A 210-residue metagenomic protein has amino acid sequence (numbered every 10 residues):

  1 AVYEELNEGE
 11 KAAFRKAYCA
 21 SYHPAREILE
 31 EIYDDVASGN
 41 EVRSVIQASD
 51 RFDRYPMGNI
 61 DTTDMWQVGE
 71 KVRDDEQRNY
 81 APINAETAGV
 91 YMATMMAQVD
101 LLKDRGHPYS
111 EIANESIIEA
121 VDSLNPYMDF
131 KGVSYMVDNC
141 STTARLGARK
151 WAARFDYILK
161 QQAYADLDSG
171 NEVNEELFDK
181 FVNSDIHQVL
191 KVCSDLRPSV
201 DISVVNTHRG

Functional and structural regions predicted by a protein language model:
Y3-N79, E86-G210: NAD(P)-dependent Rossmann-like dehydrogenase/reductase catalytic/cofactor-binding core
